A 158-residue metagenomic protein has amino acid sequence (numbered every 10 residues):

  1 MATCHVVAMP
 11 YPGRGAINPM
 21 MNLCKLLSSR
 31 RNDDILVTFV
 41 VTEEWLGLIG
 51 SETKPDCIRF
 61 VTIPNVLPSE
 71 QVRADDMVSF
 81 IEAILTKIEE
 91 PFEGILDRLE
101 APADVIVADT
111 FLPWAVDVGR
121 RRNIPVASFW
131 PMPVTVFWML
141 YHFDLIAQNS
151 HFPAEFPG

Functional and structural regions predicted by a protein language model:
M1-G158: Glycosyltransferase specificity loop/lid
